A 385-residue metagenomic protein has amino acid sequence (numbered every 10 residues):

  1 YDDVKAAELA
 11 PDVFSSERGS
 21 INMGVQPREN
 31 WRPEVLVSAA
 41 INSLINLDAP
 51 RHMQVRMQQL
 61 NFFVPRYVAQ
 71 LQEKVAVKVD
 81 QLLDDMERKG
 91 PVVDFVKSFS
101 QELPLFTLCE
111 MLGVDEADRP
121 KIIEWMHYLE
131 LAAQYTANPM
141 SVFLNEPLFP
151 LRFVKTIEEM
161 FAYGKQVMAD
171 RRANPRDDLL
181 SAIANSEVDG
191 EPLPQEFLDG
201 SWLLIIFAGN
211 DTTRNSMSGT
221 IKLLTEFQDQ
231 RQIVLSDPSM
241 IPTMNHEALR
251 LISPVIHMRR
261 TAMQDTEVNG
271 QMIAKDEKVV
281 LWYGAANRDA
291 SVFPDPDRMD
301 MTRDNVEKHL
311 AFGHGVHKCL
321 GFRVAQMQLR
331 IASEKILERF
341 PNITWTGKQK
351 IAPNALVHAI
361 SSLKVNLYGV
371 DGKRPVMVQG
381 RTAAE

Functional and structural regions predicted by a protein language model:
Y1-E385: Cytochrome P450
